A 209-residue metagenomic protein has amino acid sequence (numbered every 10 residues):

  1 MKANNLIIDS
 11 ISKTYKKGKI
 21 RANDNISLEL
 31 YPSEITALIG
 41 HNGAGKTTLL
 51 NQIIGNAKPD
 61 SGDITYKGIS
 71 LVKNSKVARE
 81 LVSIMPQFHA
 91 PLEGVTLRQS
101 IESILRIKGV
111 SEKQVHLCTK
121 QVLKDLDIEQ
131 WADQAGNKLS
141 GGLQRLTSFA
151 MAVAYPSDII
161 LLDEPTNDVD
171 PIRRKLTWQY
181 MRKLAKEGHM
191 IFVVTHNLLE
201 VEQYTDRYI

Functional and structural regions predicted by a protein language model:
I39-H41: The feature captures the beta-strand-to-loop junction immediately N-terminal to the Walker
I54: Helix-to-loop junction immediately C-terminal to a conserved catalytic motif
G62-K73, V77-A78: Conserved ABC transporter NBD signature motif
E102, R106, K113-W131: Conserved ABC ATPase "signature" region
A135-L139: Conserved ABC ATPase signature
I160-D163: Catalytic Walker B motif of ABC-type/P-loop ATPase nucleotide-binding domains
